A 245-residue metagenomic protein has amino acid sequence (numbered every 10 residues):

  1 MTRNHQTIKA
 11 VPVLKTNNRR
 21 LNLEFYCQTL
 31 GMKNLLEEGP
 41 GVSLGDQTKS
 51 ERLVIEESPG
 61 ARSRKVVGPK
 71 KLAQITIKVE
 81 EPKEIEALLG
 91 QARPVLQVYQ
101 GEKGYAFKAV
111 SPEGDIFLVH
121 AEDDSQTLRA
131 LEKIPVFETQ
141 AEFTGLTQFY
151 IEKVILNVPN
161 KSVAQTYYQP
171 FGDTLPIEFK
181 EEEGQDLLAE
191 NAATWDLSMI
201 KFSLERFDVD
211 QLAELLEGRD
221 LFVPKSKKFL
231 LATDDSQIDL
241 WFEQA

Functional and structural regions predicted by a protein language model:
M1-R20, I75, Q126-Q165, L197-I200: N-terminal beta-strand motif that seeds the catalytic metal site of vicinal oxygen chelate
M1-S50: Hydrophobic, helix-prone linear segments
L21-L23, P82-A87, S162-T166, F207-A213: Short, conserved charged micro-motifs
N22-C27, G114, A164-Q169, Q237: Conserved active-site tyrosine of GNAT-family acetyltransferases
F25-T29, L88-R93, L212-R219: Short amphipathic alpha-helices in soluble, non-transmembrane regions that often serve as interface/regulatory elements
K33-P69, I116-D124, Q169-R206, S226 (+1 more regions): Conserved short beta-strand elements that form part of the metal-binding/catalytic scaffold of enzyme active sites
K71-Q97: Extreme N-terminal leader/targeting regions
R93-Y150, T174-E181, L188, E214-A245: Vicinal oxygen chelate
